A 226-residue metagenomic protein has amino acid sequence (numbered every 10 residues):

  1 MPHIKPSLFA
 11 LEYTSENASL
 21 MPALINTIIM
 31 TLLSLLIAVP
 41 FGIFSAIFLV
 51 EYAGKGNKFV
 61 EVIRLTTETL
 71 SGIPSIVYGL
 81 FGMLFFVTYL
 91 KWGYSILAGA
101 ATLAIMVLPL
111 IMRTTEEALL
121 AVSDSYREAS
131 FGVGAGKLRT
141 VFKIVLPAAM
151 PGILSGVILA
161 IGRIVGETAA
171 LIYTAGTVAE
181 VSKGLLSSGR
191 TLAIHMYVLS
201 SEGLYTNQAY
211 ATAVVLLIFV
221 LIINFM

Functional and structural regions predicted by a protein language model:
M1-S34, G56, V198-N207: Periplasmic/extracellular loop-to-transmembrane helix junction in inner-membrane transport proteins
L11-E12, L171-L217: Interhelical loop and adjacent transmembrane-helix boundary motif in polytopic membrane transport permeases
I25, I29-I37, F41, S45 (+4 more regions): Hydrophobic alpha-helical transmembrane segments of multipass integral membrane proteins, especially permease/channel
S34-T67, L80, T88: Transmembrane-helix boundary motif in ABC transporter permease subunits
L35, K137-Y173: Transmembrane alpha-helices
V39-I47, T66, V77-L80, A98 (+5 more regions): Membrane-embedded alpha-helices of multi-pass transport/permease systems
K58-V62, L110-I153: Short cytoplasmic-facing helical segments at TM-TM junctions of multi-pass membrane proteins
E68-L103: Generic hydrophobic transmembrane alpha-helix motif, especially the helices
